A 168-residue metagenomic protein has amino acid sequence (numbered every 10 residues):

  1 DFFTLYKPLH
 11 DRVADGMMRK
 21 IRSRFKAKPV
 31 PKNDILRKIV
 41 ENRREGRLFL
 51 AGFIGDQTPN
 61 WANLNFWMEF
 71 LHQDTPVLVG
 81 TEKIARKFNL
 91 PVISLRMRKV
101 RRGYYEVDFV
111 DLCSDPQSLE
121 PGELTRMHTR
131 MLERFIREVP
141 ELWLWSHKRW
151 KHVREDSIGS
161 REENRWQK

Functional and structural regions predicted by a protein language model:
D1-F49: Conserved nucleotide-cofactor-binding alpha/beta core module
R24, N33-K168: Non-catalytic C-terminal accessory region of glycerolipid acyltransferases and related lyso-lipid remodeling enzymes
